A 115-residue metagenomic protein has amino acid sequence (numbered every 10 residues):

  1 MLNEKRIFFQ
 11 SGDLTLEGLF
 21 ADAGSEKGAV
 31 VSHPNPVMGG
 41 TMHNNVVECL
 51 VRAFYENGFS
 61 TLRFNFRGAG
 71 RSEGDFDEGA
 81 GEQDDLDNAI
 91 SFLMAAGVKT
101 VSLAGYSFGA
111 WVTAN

Functional and structural regions predicted by a protein language model:
M1-S25: N-terminal cap/lid segment of alpha/beta-hydrolase-fold proteins
A23-R63: Short, surface-exposed "cap/lid" segments of acyl-processing enzymes
N65-G68, G109: Conserved G/P- and acidic residue-centered "switch" motifs that form tight phosphate/ATP-binding loops in soluble
R67-E78: Glycine-rich "HGGG/HGxG" loop immediately N-terminal to the catalytic nucleophile of the alpha/beta-hydrolase
F76-A96: Alpha/beta-hydrolase active-site loop
D87, A114-N115: Short, hydrophobic alpha-helix immediately C-terminal to the catalytic nucleophile
T100-L103: Conserved alpha/beta-hydrolase fold motif
G105-T113: Gly/Ala-rich beta-loop-alpha elbow adjacent to hydrolase catalytic centers
